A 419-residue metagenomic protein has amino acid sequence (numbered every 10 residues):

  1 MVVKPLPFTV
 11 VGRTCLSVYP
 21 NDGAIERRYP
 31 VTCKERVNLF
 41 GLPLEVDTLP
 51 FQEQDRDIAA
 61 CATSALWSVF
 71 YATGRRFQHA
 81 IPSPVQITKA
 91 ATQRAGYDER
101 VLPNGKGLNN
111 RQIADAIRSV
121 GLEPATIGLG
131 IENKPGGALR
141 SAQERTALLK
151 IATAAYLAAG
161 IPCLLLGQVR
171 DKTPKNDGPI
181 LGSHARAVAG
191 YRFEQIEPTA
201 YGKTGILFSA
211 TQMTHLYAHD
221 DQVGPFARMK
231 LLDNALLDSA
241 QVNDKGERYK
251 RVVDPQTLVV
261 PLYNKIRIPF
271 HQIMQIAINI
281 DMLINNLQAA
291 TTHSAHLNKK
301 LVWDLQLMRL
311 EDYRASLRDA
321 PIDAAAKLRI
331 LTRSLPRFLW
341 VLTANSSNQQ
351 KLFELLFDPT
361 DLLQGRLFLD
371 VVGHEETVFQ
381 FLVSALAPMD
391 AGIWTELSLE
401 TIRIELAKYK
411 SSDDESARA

Functional and structural regions predicted by a protein language model:
M1, A62-L66, R75-A80, P179-L181 (+2 more regions): Intrinsic structural disorder
M1-T32, Y191-A419: Noncatalytic regulatory segments and standalone regulatory/sensor domains
M1-V69: Active-site-adjacent structural elements in enzyme catalytic domains
G12, G23, G41, G74 (+16 more regions): Residue-identity detector for glycine
S17-D22, E26-V37, D115, L122 (+3 more regions): Aromatic-enriched hydrophobic runs in primary sequence
V46-A138, D304-L307, E311-Y313, S334-F338 (+4 more regions): Cysteine-nucleophile protease catalytic domains, especially the papain-like/related folds used in DUB/UBL proteases
H79-Q86, N109-Q112, E144-L149, A218 (+1 more regions): General structural signal for secondary-structure boundaries
R118-H219, Q349, R418: Active-site-adjacent substructure of cysteine-protease-like catalytic cores
